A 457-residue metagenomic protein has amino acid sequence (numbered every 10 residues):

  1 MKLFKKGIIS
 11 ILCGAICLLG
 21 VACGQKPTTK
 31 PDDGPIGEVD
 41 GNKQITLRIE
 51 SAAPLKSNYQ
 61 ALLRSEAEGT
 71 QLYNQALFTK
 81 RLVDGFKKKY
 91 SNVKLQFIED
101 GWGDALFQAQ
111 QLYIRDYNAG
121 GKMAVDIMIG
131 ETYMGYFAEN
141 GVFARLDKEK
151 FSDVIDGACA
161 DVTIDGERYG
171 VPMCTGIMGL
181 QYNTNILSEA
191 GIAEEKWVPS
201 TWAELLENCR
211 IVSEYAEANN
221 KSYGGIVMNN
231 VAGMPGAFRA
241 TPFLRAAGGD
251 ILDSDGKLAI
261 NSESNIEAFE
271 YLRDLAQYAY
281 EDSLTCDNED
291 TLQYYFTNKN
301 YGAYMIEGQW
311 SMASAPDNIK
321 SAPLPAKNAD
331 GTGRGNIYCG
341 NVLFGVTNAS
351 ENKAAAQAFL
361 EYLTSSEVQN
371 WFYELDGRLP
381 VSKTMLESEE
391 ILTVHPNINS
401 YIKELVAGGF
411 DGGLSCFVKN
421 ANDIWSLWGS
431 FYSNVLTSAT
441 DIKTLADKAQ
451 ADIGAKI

Functional and structural regions predicted by a protein language model:
I9, G20-Y133, E194, A354 (+3 more regions): Conserved N-terminal structural module of periplasmic/extracytoplasmic solute-binding proteins
G34-G41, G101, F107, M128-G179 (+5 more regions): Hinge/lid segment of periplasmic solute-binding proteins
K88, A190, Q277-Y278, A315-L379 (+3 more regions): Extracytoplasmic/periplasmic substrate-recognition and gating elements
E99-L112, S200-E204, S283-T297: Short helix-initiation/N-cap motifs at beta->coil->alpha
A144-V154, W197-V198, G224-V231, A247-A268 (+2 more regions): Short, solvent-exposed loop/beta-turn-alpha elements that line the ligand-binding surface or hinge of extracytoplasmic
Y169-M173, M178, A203-K257, G302: Extracytoplasmic/periplasmic solute-binding protein
L206-I211, S254-T285: Glycine-centered hinge/linker elements that transmit conformational signals in sensory and ligand-binding systems
E374-S426, S430, N434: Long, aromatic- and glycine/proline-rich binding clefts that accommodate carbohydrate-like moieties
